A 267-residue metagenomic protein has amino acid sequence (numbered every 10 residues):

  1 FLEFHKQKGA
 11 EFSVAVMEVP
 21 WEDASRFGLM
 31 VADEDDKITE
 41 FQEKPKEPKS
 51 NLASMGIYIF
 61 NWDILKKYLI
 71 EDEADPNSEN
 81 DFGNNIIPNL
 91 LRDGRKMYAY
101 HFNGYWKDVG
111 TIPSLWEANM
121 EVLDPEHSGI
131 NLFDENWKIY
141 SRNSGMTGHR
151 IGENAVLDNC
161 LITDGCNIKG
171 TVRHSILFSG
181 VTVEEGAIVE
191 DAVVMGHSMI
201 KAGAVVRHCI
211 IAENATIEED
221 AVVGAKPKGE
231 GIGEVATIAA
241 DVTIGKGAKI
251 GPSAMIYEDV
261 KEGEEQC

Functional and structural regions predicted by a protein language model:
F1-D63, K67: Conserved core of the sugar-phosphate nucleotidyltransferase
K37, D63-I64, E71-C267: Left-handed beta-helix
